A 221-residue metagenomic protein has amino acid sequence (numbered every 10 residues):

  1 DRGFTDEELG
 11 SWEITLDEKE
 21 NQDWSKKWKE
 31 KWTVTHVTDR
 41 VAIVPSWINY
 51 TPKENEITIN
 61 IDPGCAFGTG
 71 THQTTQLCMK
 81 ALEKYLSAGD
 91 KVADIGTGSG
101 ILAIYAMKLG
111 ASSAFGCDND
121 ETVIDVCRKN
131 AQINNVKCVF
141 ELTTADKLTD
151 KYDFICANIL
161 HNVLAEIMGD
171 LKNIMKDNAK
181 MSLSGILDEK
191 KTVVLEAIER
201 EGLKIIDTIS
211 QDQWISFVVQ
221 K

Functional and structural regions predicted by a protein language model:
D1-P52: N-terminal auxiliary segments of SAM/dcSAM-dependent transferases
I14-L16, I43, I59, C138-F140 (+1 more regions): Generic structural signal for residues in well-ordered beta-strands
D39-V41, D90, A179: Surface-exposed loop/turn positions
Y50-N55, K147-K151: Short loop/helix-cap segments at secondary-structure boundaries that form the rim of catalytic
N55-P63: A short, charged helix-loop
C65-L148: Conserved SAM/SAH cofactor-binding pocket of Class I
C117-K221: S-adenosylmethionine
